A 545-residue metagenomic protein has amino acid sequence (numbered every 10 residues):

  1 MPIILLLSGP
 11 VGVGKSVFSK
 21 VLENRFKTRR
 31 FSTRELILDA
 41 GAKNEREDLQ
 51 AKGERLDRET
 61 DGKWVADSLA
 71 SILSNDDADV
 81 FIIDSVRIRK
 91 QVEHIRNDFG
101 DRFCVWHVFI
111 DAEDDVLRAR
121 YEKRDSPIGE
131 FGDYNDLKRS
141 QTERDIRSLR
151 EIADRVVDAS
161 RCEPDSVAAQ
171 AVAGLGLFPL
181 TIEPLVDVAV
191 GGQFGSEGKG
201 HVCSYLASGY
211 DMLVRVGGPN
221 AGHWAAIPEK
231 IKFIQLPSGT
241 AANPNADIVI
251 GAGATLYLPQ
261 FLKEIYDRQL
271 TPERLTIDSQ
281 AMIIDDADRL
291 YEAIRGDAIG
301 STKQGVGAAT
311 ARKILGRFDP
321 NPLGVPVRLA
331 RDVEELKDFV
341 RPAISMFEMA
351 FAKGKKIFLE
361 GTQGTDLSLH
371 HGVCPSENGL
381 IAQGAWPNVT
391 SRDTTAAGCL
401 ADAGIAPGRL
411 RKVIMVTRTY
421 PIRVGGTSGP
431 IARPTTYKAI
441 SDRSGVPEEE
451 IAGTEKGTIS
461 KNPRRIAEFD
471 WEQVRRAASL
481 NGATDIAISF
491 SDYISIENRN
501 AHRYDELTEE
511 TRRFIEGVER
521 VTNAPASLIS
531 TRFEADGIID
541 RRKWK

Functional and structural regions predicted by a protein language model:
M1-L5, P184-D187: Extreme N-terminal starter segment of soluble prokaryotic enzymes
L7, I83, A189-V190: Hydrophobic anchor at the beta1->P-loop junction of P-loop NTPases
G12: Walker A (P-loop) phosphate-binding loop of P-loop NTPases
S16: Walker A/P-loop
R25-H94: ATP-dependent small-molecule kinase phosphotransfer cores that center on conserved nucleotide phosphate-binding segments
E59, K63-W64, V92, D111-L175: Small-molecule kinase domains that catalyze NTP-dependent phosphoryl transfer to phosphate-bearing small molecules
D84-R87, F99-D125, F261: Conserved phosphate-donor/acceptor-positioning beta-strand/loop module used by diverse small-molecule
D165-A168, V172-K545: Non-transmembrane, aqueous-exposed alpha-helical and coiled segments at domain scale
